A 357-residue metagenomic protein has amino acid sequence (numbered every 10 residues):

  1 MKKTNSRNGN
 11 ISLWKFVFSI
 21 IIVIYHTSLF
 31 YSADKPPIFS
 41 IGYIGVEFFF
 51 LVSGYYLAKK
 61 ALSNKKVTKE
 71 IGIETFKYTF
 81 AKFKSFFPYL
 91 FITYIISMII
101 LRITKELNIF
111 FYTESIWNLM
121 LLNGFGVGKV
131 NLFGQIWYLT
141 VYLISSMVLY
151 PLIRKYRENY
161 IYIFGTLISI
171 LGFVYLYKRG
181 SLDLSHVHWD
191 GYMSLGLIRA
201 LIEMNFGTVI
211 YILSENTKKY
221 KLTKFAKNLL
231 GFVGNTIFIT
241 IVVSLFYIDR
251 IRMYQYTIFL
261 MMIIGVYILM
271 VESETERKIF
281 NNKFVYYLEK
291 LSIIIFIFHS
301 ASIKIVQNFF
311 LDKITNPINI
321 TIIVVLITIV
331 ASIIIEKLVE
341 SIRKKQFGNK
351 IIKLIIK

Functional and structural regions predicted by a protein language model:
M1-K178, L291-S292, D312-K357: Membrane-cytosol interface segments of multi-pass membrane proteins, especially ER/Golgi lipid-handling enzymes
G9, D34-V46, V127-V141, K178-F206 (+2 more regions): Interfacial loop-to-helix transition and helix-capping segments at the boundaries of transmembrane helices
A33, S63-I73, R179-S194, N216-A226 (+2 more regions): Short helix-coil transition/hinge motifs at the ends and kinks of transmembrane helices, capturing the brief
S53-Y56, V209, I264-L269: Specific aromatic-rich, kink-prone transmembrane helix
T113, W117-L119, L201-T208: Localized chelating/binding microdomains that coordinate divalent metal ions or stabilize phosphate-bearing
S146-M147, G207-K218: Internal transmembrane alpha-helix with an interfacial aromatic "cap," most often the third helix
I163-S169, K224-I241: Signature aromatic-anchored transmembrane alpha helix within multi-pass, membrane-resident enzymes that catalyze glycan
M204, F232-R343: Alpha-helical transmembrane segments of multi-pass integral membrane proteins
